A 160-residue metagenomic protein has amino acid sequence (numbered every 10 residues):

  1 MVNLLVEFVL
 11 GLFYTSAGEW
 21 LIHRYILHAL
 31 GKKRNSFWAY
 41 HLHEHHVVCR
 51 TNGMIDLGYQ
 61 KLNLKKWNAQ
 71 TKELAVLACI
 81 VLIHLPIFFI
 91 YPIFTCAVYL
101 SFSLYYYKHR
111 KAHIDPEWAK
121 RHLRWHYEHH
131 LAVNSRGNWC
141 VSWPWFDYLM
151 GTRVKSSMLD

Functional and structural regions predicted by a protein language model:
M1-N3, L85-F94: Transmembrane helix interruption/hinge and helix-loop junction motifs
L4, F8, L12, S16 (+3 more regions): Alpha-helical transmembrane spans of integral membrane proteins, capturing the lipid-embedded, hydrophobic core of TM
F13-L27, C96-I114: Transmembrane alpha-helical segments that form the membrane-embedded catalytic/substrate-channel core of multi-pass
S16, K61-L62: Short catalytic/ligand-gating loop segments at beta-alpha or beta-beta junctions within enzyme catalytic domains
R24, H28-Y59, R110, I114-D160: Membrane-proximal soluble regions of multi-pass membrane proteins
N63-F88, P144: Core segments of transmembrane alpha-helices that mediate helix-helix packing or line hydrophobic substrate/ligand
